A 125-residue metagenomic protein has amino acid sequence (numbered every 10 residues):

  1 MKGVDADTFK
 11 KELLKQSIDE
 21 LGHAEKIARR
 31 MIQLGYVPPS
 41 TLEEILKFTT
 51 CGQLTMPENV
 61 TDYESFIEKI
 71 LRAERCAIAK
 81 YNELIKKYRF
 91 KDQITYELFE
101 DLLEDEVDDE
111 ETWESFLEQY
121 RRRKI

Functional and structural regions predicted by a protein language model:
M1-I125: Iron-associated oxidoreductase/ferritin-like identity signal
